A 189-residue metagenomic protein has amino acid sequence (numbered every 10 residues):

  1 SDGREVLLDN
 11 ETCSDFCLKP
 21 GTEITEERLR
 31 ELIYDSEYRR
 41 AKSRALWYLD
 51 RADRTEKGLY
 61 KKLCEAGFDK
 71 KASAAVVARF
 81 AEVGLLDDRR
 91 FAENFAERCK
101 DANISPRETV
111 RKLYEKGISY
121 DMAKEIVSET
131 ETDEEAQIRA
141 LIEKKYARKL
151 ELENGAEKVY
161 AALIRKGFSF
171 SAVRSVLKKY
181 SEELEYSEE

Functional and structural regions predicted by a protein language model:
S1-E189: An alpha-helical, amphipathic repeat domain used for nucleic-acid recognition, typified by the mTERF helical solenoid
